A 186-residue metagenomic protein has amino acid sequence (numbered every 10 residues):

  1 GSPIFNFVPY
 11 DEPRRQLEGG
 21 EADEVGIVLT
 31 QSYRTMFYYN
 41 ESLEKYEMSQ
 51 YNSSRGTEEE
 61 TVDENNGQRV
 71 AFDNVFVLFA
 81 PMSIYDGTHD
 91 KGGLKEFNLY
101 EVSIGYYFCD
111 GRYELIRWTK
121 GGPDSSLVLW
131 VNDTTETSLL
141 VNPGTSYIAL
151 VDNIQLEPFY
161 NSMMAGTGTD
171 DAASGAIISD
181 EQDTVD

Functional and structural regions predicted by a protein language model:
G1-D186: A surface/extracellular/periplasmic glyco- and lipid-processing/surface-interacting theme
